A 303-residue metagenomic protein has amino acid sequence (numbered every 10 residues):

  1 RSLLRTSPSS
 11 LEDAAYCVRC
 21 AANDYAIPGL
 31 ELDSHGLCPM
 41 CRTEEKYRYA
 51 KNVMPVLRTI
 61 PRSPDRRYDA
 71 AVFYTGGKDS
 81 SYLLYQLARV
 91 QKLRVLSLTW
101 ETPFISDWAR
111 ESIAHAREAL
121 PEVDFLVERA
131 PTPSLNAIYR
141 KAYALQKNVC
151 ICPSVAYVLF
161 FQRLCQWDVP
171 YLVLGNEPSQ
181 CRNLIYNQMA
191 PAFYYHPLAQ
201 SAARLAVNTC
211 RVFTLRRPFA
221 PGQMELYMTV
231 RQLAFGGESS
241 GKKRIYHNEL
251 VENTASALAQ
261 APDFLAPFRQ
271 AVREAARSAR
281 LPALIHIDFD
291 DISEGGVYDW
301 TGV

Functional and structural regions predicted by a protein language model:
R1-D69, V90-V303: Nucleotide-activated chemistry modules centered on ATP-dependent adenylation/adenylyltransferase
A70-D79: Short, glycine-rich nucleotide/cofactor-binding loops
S80-K92: Histidine-anchored nucleotide/phosphate-binding helix
